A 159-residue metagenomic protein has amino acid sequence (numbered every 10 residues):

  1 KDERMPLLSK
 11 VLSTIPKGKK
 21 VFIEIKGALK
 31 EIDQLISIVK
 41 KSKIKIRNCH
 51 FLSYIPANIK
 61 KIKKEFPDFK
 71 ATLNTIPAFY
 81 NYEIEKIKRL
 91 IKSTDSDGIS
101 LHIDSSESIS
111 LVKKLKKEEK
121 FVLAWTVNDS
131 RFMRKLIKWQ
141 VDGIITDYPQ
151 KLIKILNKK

Functional and structural regions predicted by a protein language model:
K1-A78, T94-D104, K116-E118: Metal-dependent phosphodiesterase/phospholipase catalytic core, i.e., the His/Asp/Glu-rich active-site region
D2-M5, N74-I76, N81-K159: C-terminal active-site rim and adjoining tail of enzyme catalytic domains
